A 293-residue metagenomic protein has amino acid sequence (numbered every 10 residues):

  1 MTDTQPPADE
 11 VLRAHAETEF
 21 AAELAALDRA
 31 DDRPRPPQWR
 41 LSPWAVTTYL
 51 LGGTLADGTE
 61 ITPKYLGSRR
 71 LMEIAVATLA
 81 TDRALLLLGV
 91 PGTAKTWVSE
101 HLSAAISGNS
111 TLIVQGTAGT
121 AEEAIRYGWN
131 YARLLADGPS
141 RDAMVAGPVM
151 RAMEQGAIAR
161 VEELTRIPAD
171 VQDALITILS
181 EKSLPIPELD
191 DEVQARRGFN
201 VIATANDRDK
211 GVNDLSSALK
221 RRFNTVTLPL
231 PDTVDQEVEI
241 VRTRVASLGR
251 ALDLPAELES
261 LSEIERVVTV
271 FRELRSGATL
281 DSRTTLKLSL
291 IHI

Functional and structural regions predicted by a protein language model:
T2-L254: AAA+ P-loop NTPase catalytic core and its hallmark functional loops
E259-E273: Short conserved motifs of the RecA-like P-loop NTPase core
R275-L280: A short helix-loop-helix "switch/interaction" segment in the helical subdomain of ASCE P-loop NTPases
R283-T284: Coupling and communication elements adjacent to P-loop NTPase active sites across diverse families
I291-I293: Conserved small/polar residues in nucleotide/adenosyl-binding loops
